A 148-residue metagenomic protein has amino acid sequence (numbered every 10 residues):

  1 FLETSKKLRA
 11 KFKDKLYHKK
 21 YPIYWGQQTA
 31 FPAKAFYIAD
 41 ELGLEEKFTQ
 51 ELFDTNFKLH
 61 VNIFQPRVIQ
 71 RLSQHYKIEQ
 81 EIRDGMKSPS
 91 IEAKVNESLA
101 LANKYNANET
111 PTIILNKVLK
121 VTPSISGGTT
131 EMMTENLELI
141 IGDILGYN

Functional and structural regions predicted by a protein language model:
F1, Q70-N148: C-terminal cap of thioredoxin/glutaredoxin-like
F1-V68, D143-Y147: Structural alpha/beta surface segment adjacent to cysteine/selenocysteine redox centers across thiol/disulfide enzymes
